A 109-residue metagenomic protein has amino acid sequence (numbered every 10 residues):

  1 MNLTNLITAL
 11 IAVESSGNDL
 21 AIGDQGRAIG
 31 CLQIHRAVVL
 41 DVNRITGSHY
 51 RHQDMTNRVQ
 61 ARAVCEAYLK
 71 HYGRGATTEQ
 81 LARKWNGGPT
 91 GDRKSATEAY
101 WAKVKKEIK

Functional and structural regions predicted by a protein language model:
M1-K109: Catalytic glycan-binding domains that act on GlcNAc-containing polysaccharides
